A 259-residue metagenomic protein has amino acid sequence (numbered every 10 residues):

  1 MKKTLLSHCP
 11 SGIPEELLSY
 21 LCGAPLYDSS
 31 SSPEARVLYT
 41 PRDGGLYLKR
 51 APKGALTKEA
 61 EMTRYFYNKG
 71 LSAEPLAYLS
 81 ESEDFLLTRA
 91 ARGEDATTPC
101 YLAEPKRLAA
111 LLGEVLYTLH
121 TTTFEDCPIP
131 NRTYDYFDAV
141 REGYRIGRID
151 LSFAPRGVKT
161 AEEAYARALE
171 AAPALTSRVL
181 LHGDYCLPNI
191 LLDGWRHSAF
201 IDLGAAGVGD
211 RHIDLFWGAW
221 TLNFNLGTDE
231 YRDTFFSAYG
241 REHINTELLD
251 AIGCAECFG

Functional and structural regions predicted by a protein language model:
M1-L26: Juxta-kinase regulatory segment immediately upstream of eukaryotic protein kinase catalytic domains
K3, R148-R156, D229-R241, F258-G259: ATP/Mg2+ or Mg2+-diphosphate-binding catalytic cores that bind nucleotide phosphates or diphosphates via glycine-rich
C9-L18, T118-G183, I244-E247: An alpha-helical support segment within catalytic cores of ATP-dependent transferases
G12, E16, E61-Y65, L111-T118 (+5 more regions): Alpha-helical elements of Rossmann-like donor-binding domains used by nucleotide-donor carbohydrate transfer enzymes
Y27-I129: ATP-binding pocket architecture of kinase catalytic cores
S177-L180, D193-D250: Active-site Asp-x-Gly
P188-L192: Hydrophobic residue at the +6 position relative to the catalytic HRD Asp in the kinase catalytic loop
A251-G259: …primarily DNA-binding HTH/wHTH and HhH modules…
